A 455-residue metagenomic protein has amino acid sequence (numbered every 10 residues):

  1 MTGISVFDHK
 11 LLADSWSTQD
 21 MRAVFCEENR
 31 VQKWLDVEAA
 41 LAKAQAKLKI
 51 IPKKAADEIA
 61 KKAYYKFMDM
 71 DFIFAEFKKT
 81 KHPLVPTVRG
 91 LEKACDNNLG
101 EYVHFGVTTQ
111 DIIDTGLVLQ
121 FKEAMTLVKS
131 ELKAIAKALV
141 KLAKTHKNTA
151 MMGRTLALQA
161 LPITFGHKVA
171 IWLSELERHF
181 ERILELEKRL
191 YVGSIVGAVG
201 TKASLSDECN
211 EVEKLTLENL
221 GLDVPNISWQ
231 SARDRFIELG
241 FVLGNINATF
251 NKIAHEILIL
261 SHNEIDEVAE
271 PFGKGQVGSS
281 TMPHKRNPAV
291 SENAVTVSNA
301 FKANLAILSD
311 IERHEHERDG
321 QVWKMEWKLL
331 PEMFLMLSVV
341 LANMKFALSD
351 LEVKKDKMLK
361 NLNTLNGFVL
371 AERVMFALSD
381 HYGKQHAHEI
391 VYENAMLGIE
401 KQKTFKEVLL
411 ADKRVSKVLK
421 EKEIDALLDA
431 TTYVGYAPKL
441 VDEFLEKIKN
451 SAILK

Functional and structural regions predicted by a protein language model:
T2-V196, T201-A203, E208-L215, V224 (+5 more regions): A helix-coil-helix interface module used to build multimeric assemblies and to scaffold catalytic/cofactor sites
K49, A294, L337, A387: Residue-level signal for inorganic ion chemistry
K78, K122-K129, K133, V140 (+10 more regions): Short amphipathic alpha-helical segments with heptad-repeat character
K144-G166, E267-G278, H284-K285, H316-M325 (+1 more regions): Glycine-rich cofactor-pocket loops
H167, I237-N245, R373-H381: Short, well-ordered beta-strand elements within core beta-sheets of diverse protein domains
A232-E267, F272-F334: A conserved active-site cap/scaffold subdomain adjacent to cofactor or substrate pockets
A300-K384, I390: Long, amphipathic alpha-helical stalk/connector segments used for oligomerization, subunit docking, or mechanical
D350-R414, V434, K439-D442, E446 (+1 more regions): C-terminal alpha-helical interaction appendages
